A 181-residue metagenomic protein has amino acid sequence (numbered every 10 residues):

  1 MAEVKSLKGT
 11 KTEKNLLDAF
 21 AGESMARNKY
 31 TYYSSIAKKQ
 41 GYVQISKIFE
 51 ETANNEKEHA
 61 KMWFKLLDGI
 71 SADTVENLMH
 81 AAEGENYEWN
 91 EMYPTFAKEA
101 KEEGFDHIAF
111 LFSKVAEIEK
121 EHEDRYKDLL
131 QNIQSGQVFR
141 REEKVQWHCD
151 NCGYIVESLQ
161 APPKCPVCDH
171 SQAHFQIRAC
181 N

Functional and structural regions predicted by a protein language model:
M1-N181: Non-heme di-metal
